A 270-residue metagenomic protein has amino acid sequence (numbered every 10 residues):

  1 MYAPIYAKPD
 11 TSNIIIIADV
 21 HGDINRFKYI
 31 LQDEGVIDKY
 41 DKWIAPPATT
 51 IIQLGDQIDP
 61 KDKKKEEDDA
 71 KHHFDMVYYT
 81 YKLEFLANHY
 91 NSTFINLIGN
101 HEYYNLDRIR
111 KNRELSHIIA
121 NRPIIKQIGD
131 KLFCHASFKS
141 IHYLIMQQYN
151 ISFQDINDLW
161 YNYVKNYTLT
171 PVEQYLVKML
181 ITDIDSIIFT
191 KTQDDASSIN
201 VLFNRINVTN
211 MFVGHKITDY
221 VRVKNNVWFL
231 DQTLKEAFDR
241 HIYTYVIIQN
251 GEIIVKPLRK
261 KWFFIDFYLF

Functional and structural regions predicted by a protein language model:
M1-F270: Feature recognizes metal-dependent phosphohydrolase scaffolds
